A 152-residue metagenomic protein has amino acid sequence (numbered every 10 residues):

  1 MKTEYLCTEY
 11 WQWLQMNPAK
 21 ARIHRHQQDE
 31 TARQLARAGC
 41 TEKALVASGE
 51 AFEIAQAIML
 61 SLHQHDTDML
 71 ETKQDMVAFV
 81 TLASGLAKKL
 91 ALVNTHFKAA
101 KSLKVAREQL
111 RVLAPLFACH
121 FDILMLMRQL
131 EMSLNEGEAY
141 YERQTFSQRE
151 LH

Functional and structural regions predicted by a protein language model:
M1-L62, L124, R128-H152: N-terminal alpha-helical interaction modules that lie
Q12-P18, D68-T72, N94: A ubiquitous short alpha-helical element
I23, K43, L70-A78, K98 (+1 more regions): Structural signature of alpha-solenoid helical repeat junctions
H24, T31, F79-L82, L86: Structural register within alpha-helical repeat arrays
Q34, K88-L92: Residue-level signature for tetratricopeptide repeat
S48-T72, E108-H120: Short, charge-rich amphipathic alpha-helical segments embedded in non-transmembrane helical bundles/solenoids
A83-L86, A106, M127, E131: Hydrophobic core/packing positions within alpha-helical solenoid repeats
